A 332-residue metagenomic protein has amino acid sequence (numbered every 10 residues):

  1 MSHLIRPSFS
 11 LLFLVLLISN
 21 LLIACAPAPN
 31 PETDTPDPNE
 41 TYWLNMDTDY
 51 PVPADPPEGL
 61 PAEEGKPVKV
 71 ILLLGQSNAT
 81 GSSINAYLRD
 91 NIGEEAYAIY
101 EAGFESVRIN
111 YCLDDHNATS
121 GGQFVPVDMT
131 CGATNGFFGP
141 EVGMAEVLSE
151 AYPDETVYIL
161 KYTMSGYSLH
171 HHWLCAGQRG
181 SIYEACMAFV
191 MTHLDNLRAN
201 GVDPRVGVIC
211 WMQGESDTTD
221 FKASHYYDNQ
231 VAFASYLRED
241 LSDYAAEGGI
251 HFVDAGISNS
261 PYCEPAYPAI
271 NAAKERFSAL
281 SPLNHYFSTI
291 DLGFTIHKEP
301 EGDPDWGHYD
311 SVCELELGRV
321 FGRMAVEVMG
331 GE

Functional and structural regions predicted by a protein language model:
S2-L12: Bacterial N-terminal signal peptides that target proteins for export
L12-F13, E63: Generic detector of short alpha-helix boundary/capping microenvironments and adjacent low-complexity segments
L16-S19: Alpha-helical transmembrane segments
L21-A24: C-terminal motif of bacterial Sec signal peptides marking the signal peptidase cleavage site
A26-A28: Bacterial signal peptide processing site
E32-E332: Cell-envelope and extracellular/periplasmic
